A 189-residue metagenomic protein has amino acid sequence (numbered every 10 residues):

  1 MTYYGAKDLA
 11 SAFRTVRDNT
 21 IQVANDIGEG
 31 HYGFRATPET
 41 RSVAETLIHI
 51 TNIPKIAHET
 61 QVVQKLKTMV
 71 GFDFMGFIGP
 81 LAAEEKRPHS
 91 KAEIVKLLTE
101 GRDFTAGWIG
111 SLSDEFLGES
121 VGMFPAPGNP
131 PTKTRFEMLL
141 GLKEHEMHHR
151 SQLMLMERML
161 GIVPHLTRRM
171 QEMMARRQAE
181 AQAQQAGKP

Functional and structural regions predicted by a protein language model:
M1-D8, I53-P131, L160-P189: Short, helix-capping/interhelical loops that line the mouth of catalytic, cofactor-, or ligand-binding pockets
Y4, S11, T37-E45, P88-A92 (+2 more regions): Residues at secondary-structure transition points
A6, T15-N19, V23-D26: N-terminal leader/capping segments at the start of a protein or of a new domain
F13-T20, V43-H58, V95-T105, I109 (+1 more regions): Alpha-helical transition-metal enzyme core signature, strongest for iron centers
I27-E29, H145: Conserved beta-strand->loop/alpha-helix structural units within folded catalytic cores of enzymes with alpha/beta
H31-T37, G118: Surface-exposed patches in mature extracellular/periplasmic domains of secreted proteins
G128-E144: Individual transmembrane alpha-helices with interfacial aromatic-anchor signatures
